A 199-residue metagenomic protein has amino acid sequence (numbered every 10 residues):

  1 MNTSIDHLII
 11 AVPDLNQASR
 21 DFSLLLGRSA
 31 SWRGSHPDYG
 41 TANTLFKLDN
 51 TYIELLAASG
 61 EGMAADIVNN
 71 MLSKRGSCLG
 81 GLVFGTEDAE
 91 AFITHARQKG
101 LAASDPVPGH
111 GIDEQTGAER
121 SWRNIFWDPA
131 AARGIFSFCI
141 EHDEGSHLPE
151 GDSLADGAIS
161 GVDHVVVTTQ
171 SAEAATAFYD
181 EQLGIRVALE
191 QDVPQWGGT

Functional and structural regions predicted by a protein language model:
M1, K47-D49, M71-G76, G117-E119 (+1 more regions): Short, surface-exposed loop and linker segments with low hydrophobicity and enrichment for Pro/Ser/Thr
M1-L15, S77-F84, C139-A174: N-terminal beta-strand motif that seeds the catalytic metal site of vicinal oxygen chelate
I10-S59, Q98-R120, S160, V167-T199: Core segments of cupin and vicinal oxygen chelate
D21-S23, N70-S73, L154-D156: A short alpha-helix capping/helix-coil boundary motif
E54, E90-A158: Vicinal oxygen chelate
S59-A91: Hydrophobic/aromatic-rich structural module bridging two neighboring secondary-structure elements via a short loop
M63, H147-L148, R186-V187: Short loop/beta submotifs within extracellular cysteine-rich repeat domains
